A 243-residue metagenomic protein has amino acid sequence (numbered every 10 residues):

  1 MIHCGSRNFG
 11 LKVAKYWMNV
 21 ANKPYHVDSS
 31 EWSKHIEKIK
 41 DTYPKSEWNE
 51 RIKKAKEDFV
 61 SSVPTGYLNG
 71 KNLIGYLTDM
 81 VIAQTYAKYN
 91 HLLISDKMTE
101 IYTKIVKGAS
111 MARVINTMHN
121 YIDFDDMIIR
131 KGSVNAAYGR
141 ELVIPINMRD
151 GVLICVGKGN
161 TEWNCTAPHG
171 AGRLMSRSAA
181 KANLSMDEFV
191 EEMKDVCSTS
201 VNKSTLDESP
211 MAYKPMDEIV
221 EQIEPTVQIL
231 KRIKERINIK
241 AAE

Functional and structural regions predicted by a protein language model:
M1-E243: Domain-length cofactor-binding catalytic modules of enzymes
